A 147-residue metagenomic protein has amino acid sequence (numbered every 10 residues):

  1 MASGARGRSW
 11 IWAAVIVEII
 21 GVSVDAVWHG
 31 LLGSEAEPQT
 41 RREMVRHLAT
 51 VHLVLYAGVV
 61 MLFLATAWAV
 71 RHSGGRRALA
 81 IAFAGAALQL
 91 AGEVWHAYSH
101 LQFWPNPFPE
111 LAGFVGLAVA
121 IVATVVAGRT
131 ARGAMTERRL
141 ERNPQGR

Functional and structural regions predicted by a protein language model:
M1-R6, G133-R147: Membrane-interfacial, low-structure loops and terminal tails that flank and connect transmembrane helices in multi-pass
A5-V17, S73-A86: Membrane-interfacial loop-to-transmembrane alpha-helix junctions, especially the N-terminal start
R6-G21, V27-W28, L32-T40: N-terminal regions that are enriched for targeting/export leaders and immediately downstream pro/stem segments
V17-V24, G85-H96: Aromatic-anchored segments of alpha-helical transmembrane domains
A26-V51, H96-F114: Membrane-interface interhelical loops and short amphipathic "cap" helices that link adjacent transmembrane segments
L53-W68, F114-G133: Hydrophobic cores of alpha-helical transmembrane segments in multi-pass inner/ER membrane proteins, independent
A65-G75, V94-L101, R132: Transmembrane alpha-helix boundary signature
E110-A120, R138, R147: Generic multipass alpha-helical transmembrane bundles of integral membrane proteins
